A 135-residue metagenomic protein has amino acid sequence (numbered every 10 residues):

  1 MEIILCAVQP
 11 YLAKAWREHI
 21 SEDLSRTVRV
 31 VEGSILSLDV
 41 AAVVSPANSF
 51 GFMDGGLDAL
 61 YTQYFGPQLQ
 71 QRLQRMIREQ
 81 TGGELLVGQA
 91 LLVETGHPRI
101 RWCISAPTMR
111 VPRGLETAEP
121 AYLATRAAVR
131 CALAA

Functional and structural regions predicted by a protein language model:
M1-A135: Macrodomain-like recognition of ADP-ribose-binding/processing modules
